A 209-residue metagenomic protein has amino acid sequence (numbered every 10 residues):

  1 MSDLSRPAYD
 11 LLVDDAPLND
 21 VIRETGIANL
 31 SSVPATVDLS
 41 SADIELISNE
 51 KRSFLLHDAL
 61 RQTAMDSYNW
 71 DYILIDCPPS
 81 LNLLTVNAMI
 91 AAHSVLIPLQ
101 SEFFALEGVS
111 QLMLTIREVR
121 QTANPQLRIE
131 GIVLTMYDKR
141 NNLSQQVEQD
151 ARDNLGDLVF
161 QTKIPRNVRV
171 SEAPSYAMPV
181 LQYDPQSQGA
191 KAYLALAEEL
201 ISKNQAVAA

Functional and structural regions predicted by a protein language model:
M1-A209: P-loop NTP-binding core
